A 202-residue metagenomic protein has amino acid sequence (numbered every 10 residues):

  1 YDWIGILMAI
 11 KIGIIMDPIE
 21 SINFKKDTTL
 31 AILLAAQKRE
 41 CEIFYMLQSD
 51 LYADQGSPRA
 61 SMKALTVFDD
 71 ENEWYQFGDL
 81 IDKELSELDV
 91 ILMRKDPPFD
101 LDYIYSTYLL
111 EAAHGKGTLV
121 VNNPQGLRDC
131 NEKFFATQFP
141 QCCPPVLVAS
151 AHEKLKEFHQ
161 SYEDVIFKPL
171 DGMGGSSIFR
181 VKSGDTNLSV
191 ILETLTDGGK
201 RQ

Functional and structural regions predicted by a protein language model:
Y1-L7: Short, Lys/Arg-enriched N-terminal segments with co-localized hydrophobic residues within the first ~10-30 amino acids
A9-K38, M46-Q202: Active-site nucleotide/adenylate-binding loops and adjacent lid/helix of ATP-dependent enzymes
I43: Short beta-strand element of Class I
